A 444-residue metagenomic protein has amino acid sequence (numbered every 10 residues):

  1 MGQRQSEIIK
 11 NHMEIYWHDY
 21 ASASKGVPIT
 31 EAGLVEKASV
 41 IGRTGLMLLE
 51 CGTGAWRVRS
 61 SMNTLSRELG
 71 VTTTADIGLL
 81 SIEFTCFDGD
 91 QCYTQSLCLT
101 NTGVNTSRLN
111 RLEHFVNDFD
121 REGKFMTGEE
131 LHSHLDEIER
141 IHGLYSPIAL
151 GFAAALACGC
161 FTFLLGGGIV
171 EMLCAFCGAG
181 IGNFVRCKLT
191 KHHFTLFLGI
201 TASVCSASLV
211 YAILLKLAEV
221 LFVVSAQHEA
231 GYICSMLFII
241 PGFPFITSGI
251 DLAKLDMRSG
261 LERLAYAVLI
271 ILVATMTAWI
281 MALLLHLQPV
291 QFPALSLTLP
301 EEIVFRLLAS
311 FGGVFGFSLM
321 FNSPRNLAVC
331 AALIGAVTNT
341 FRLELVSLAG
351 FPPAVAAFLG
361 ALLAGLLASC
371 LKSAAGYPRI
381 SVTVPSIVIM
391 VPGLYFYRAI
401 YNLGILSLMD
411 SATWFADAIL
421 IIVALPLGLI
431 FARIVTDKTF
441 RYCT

Functional and structural regions predicted by a protein language model:
M1-S133, E137-E139: Soluble N-terminal domains of membrane-associated systems
F119-S133, I148-G159, F176-R186, A282-P289 (+3 more regions): Hydrophobic, membrane-facing alpha-helical anchors
L144-T247, L319-F321, R325, C330: Core alpha-helical transmembrane segments of integral membrane proteins
C160-L165, I181-T190, S206, V210-A218 (+7 more regions): Alpha-helical membrane-inserting segments
T162-G178, Q227-P241, P293-A309, A349-L363 (+1 more regions): Structural signature of hydrophobic alpha-helical transmembrane segments
A218-Q227, L285-L299, N402-T413: Membrane-interface helix termini and inter-helical loops of multi-pass transporters
G231-M236, T247-D251, L255-I271, L333 (+1 more regions): C-terminal transmembrane helix-loop-helix hairpin of multi-pass membrane proteins
F238-I246, Y266-G350: Generic multipass alpha-helical transmembrane bundles of integral membrane proteins
